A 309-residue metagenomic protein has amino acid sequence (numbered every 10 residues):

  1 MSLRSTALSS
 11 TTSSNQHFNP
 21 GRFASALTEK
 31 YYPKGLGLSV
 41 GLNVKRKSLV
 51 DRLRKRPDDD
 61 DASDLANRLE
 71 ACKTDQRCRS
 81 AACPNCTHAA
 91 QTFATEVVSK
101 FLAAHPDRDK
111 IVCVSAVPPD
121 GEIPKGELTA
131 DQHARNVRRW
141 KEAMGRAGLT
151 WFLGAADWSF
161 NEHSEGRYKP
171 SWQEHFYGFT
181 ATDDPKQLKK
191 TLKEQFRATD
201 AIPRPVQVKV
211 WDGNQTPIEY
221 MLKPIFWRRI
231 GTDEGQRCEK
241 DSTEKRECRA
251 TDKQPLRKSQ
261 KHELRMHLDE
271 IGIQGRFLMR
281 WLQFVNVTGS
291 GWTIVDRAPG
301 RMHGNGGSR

Functional and structural regions predicted by a protein language model:
M1-W172, T182-R309: Right-hand nucleic-acid polymerase module
H175: Acceptor-substrate binding/catalytic loop of class I
